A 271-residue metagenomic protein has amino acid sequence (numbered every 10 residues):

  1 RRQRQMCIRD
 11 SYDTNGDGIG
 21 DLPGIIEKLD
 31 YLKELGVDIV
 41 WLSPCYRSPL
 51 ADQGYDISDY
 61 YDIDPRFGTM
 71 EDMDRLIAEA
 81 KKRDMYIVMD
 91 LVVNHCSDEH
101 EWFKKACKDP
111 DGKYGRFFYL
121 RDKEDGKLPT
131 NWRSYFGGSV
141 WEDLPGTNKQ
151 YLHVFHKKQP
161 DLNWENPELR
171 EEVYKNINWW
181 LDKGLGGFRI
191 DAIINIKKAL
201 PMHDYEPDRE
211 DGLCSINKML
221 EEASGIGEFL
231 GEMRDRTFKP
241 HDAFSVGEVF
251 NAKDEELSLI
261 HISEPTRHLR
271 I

Functional and structural regions predicted by a protein language model:
R1-D10, I260-I271: Single conserved hydrophobic/aromatic residue that forms the stacking wall/gate of nucleotide- or nucleobase-binding
R2-Q5, R9-N178, D182, N195-K253: Acidic/aromatic-lined carbohydrate-recognition and catalytic surfaces of CAZymes acting on diverse glycans
V40, F188-I190: Hydrophobic residues within beta-strands of alpha/beta enzymes
E256: Catalytic cores of alpha/beta
